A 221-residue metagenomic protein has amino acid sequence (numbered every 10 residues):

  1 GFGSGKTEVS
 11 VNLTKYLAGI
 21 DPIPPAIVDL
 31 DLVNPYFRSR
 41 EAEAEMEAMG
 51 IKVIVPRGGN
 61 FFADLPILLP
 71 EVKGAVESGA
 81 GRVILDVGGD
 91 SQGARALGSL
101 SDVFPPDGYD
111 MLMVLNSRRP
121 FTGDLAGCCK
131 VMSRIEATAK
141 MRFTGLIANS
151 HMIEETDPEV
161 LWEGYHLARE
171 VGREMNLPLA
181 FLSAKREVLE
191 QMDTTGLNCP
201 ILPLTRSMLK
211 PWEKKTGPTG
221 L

Functional and structural regions predicted by a protein language model:
G3: Walker A (P-loop) phosphate-binding loop of P-loop NTPases
K6: Conserved lysine of the Walker
V9, L13: Hydrophobic positions on the alpha1 helix immediately C-terminal to the Walker A/P-loop
K15-D64, E71: N-terminal phosphate/diphosphate-binding loop that engages ATP/GTP or pyrophosphate donors across diverse enzyme folds
P56-F61, A80-A96: Switch II (G3) loop of P-loop NTPases
S91-N198: Conserved catalytic-core segment of NTP-binding enzymes
M192-L221: N-terminal regions of ATP-driven nucleic-acid and macromolecular assemblies, encompassing P-loop NTP-binding domains
